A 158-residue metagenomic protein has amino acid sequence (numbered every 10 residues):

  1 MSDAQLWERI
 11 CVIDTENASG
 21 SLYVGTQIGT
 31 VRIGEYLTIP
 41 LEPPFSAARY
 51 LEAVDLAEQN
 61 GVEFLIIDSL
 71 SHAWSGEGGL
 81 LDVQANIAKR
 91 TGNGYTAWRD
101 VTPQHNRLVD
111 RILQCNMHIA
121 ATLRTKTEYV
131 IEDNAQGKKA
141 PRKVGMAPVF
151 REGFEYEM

Functional and structural regions predicted by a protein language model:
M1-N60, F64, S71-H72: Conserved P-loop
D3-A4, L56-N60, H72-G76, R111 (+4 more regions): Conserved, well-folded catalytic cores of nucleic-acid-processing and energy-transducing macromolecular machines
E16-G20, L70-A73, L80, T125-V130: Conserved nucleotide-binding/hydrolysis micro-motifs of P-loop NTPases
V24-G25, G78-G79, E132-N134: Short amphipathic alpha-helical segments
G29-T30, L81-N86, G137-K138: Glycine-rich, phosphate-binding/catalytic loops in enzymes
F64-D68, A120-A121: Structural motif
I67-T102: Conserved P-loop NTPase nucleotide-binding/switch module
T102-M158: Phosphate-binding/switch region of NTP-binding enzymes
